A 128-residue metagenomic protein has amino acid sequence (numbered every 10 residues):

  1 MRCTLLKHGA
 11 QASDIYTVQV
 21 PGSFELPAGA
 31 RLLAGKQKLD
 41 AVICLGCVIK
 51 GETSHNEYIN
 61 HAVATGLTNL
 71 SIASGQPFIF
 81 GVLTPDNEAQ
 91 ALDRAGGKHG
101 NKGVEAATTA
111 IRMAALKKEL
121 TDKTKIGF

Functional and structural regions predicted by a protein language model:
R2-P21: Glycine-rich phosphate/diphosphate-binding loop of Rossmann-like nucleotide-binding domains
T4-H8, L33-Q37, G66, L70-S74 (+2 more regions): Change "in soluble alpha/beta enzymes" to "in soluble alpha/beta proteins
V20, G46-V48, L83-N87: Short, ordered loop/turn segments at secondary-structure junctions
E25-L67, S71: Glycine-rich phosphate-binding loop
S74-Q90: Mobile beta-alpha loop/short-helix "lid" or hinge segments that flank ligand
D86-G100: Phosphate-binding/catalytic loops
G100-F128: A charged, well-structured terminal subsegment
